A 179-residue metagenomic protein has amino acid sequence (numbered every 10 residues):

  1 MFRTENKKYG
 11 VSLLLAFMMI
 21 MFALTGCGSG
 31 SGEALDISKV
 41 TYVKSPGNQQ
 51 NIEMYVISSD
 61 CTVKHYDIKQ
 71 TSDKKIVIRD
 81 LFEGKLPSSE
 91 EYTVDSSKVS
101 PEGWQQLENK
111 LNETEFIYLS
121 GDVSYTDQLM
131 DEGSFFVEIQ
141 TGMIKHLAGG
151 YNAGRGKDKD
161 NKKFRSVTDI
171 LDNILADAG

Functional and structural regions predicted by a protein language model:
F2-L14: Bacterial N-terminal signal peptides that target proteins for export
L15-M19: Secretory targeting and sorting signals
A23-G26: C-terminal motif of bacterial Sec signal peptides marking the signal peptidase cleavage site
G30-I52, N109-G179: Short, well-ordered, aromatic-rich surface patches in folded extracellular/luminal domains
G47-P87: Glycine-rich catalytic cores of cysteine/serine-nucleophile enzymes that process amide/ester linkages in cell-envelope
E53-I57, V94-S97, F135-V137: Hydrophobic/aromatic beta-strand elements that line small-molecule binding cavities or substrate pockets in beta-rich
D60, S97-Q106, I139-K145: A short, structured loop/turn motif at beta-sheet edges
S72-L119: A short-motif feature that recognizes glycine-rich, charge-decorated loops that bind or process nucleotide phosphates
